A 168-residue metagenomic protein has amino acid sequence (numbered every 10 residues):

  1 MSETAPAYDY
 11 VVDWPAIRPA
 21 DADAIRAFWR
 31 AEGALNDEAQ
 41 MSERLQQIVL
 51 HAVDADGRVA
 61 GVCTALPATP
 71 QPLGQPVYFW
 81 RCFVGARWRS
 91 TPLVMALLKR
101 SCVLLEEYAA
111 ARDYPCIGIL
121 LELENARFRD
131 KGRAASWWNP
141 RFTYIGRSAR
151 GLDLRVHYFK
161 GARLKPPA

Functional and structural regions predicted by a protein language model:
S2-D23: A short beta-loop-alpha structural element at the N-terminal edge of CoA-dependent acyl/N-acetyltransferase catalytic
S2-E3, P72, A110-A168: Terminal substrate-recognition subdomain of acyl/acetyltransferases
P15, I25-C82: A conserved beta-strand-loop-helix scaffold within acyl/acetyltransferase catalytic domains
A20, G74, P92: Residues that form or flank phosphate/diphosphate-binding pockets in enzymes that use nucleotide phosphates
E32, N36, L104-R112: Solvent-exposed amphipathic alpha-helical surface segments
P67, F83-A86, L123-N125: Short, flexible loop/turn elements at secondary-structure junctions
Y78, R100-L104, I117-E122: Hydrophobic, well-ordered secondary-structure scaffolds
V84, R89-E107: Conserved acetyl-CoA-binding loop-helix of GNAT-fold acetyltransferases
